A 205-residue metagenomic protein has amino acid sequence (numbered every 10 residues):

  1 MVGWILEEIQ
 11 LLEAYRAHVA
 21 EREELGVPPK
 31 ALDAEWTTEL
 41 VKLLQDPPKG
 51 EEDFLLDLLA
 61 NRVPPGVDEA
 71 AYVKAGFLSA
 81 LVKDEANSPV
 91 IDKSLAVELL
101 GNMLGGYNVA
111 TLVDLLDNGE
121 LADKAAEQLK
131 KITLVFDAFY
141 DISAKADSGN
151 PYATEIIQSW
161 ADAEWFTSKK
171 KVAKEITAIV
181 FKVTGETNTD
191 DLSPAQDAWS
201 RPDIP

Functional and structural regions predicted by a protein language model:
V2, E51-L55, D92-A96, A125-L129 (+1 more regions): Conserved hydrophobic register position within alpha-solenoid helical repeats
W4-V41, D46: Amphipathic alpha-helical packing elements
A20, P28, V41-Q45, D53-A60 (+4 more regions): Amphipathic alpha-helical repeat scaffolds
A34-V41, P65-D84, M103-D117, L134-A146: Amphipathic alpha-helical scaffolding segments comprising HEAT/armadillo-like alpha-solenoid repeats
P47, L58-G66, N102-Y107, K131-F136 (+1 more regions): Residue-level signature of the C-terminal ends
K49, A86-I91, G106, N118-D123 (+1 more regions): Alpha-helix N-cap/helix-start positions at coil->helix boundaries
K49-V63, D68-K74, S88-V90: An N-terminal, globular interaction/scaffold subdomain
E127-P205: Fe-S-dependent hydro-lyases/dehydratases of central metabolism
